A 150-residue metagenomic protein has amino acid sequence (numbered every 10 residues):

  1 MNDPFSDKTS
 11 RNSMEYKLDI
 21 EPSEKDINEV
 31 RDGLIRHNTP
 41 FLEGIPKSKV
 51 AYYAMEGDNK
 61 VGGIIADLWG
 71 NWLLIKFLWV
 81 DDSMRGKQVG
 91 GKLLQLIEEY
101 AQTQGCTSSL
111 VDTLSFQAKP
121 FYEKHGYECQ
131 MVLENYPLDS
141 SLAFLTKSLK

Functional and structural regions predicted by a protein language model:
M1-P22, K150: Conserved N-terminal entry element of GNAT/NAT acetyltransferase domains
Y16-K76, F116, N135, S148: Acetyl-CoA-dependent GNAT
V30, Y122-E123, Y127: Conserved active-site tyrosine of GNAT-family acetyltransferases
N71-D82, A143: Conserved acetyl-CoA binding element of GNAT-fold acetyltransferases
G86-E99, K124: Conserved acetyl-CoA-binding loop-helix of GNAT-fold acetyltransferases
G90, L94, S115-A118, N135-S141: Short glycine/proline-centered loop/turn elements that form peptide/ligand docking sites
A101-L114: Conserved GNAT acetyl-CoA-binding A-motif
L110-D112, E128-F144: Conserved catalytic-core motifs of GNAT/GCN5-like acyltransferases
